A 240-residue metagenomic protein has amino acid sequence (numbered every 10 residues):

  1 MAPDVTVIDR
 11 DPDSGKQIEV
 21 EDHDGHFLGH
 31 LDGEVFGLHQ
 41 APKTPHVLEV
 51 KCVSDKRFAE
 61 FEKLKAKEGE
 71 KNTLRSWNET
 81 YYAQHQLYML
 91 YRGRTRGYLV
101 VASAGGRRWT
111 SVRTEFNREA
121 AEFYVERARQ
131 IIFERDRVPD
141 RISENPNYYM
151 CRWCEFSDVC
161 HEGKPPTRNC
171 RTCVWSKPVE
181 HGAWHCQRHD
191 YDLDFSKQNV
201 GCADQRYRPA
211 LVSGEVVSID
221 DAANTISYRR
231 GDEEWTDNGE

Functional and structural regions predicted by a protein language model:
M1, F27-N72, Y88: Conserved catalytic cores of phosphodiester-cleaving nucleases, focusing on short active-site segments
A2-H26, D32: A short acidic/basic microdomain associated with nuclease active sites
P3, P12, P42-P45, P139 (+1 more regions): Proline-rich intrinsically disordered, low-complexity coils
V7-D9, V47-E49, R96-V101: A structural signal for short, well-ordered beta-strand segments and their strand-loop junctions that often border
P12, C52, A104: Residues that form or immediately flank small-molecule/cofactor binding pockets and catalytic motifs
V20-D24, V35-A41, V101-A104, R188-D192: Short acidic, glycine-rich loop/turn motifs
D55, E60-E68, N72-Y82, L87-D190 (+1 more regions): Metal-dependent nuclease catalytic regions and adjoining charged, substrate-binding loops involved in nucleic-acid end
